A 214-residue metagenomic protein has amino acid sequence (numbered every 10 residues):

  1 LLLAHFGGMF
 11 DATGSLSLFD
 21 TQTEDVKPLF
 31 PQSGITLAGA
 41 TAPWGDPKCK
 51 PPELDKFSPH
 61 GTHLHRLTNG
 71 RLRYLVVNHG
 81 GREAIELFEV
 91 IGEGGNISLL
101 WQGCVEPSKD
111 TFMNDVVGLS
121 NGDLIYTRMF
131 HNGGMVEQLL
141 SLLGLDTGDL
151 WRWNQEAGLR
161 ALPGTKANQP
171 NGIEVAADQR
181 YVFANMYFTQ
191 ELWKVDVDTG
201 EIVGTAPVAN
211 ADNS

Functional and structural regions predicted by a protein language model:
L1, I35-L67, W101, E106-D123 (+4 more regions): Beta-rich, blade/repeat-based domains predominating in secreted/periplasmic proteins but also intracellular
L2-G39, I91: Beta-propeller domains
L3-G14, V76-V77, Y126-L145: Short, conserved, GDST-rich strand-edge loop motifs in beta-rich repeat architectures
G7, T68, G80, I91 (+2 more regions): Residue-level signature of beta-propeller blades and closely related beta-rich strand-turn architectures in secreted
A12-S17, A84-E86, G148-W151, E191-W193: A short loop-to-beta-strand structural motif that recurs across blades of beta-propeller domains
D20-E24, V90-G94, W153-A157, D196-G200: Short loop/turn segments that connect beta-strands within beta-propeller blades
E24-P28, S98-G103, A157-A161, L192 (+1 more regions): Predominantly a core beta-strand signature of beta-propeller blades across repeat-based propeller domains
F188-S214: A beta-strand-loop signature enriched in Asp, Gly, Thr, and Trp that corresponds to the sialidase/neuraminidase Asp-box
